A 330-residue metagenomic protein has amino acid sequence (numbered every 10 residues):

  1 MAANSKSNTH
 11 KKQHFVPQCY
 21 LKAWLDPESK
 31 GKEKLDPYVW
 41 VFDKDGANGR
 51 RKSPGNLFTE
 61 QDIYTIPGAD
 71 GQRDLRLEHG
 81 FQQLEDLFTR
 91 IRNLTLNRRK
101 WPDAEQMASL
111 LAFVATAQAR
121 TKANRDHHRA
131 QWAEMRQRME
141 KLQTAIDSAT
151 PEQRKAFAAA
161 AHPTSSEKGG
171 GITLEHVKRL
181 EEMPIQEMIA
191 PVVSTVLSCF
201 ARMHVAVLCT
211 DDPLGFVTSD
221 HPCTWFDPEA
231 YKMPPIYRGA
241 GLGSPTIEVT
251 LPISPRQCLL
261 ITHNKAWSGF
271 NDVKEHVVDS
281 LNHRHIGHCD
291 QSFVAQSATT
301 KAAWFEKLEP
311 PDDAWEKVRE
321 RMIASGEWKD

Functional and structural regions predicted by a protein language model:
A2-K12, V16-D330: Alpha-helical structural context detector biased toward long hydrophobic helices
